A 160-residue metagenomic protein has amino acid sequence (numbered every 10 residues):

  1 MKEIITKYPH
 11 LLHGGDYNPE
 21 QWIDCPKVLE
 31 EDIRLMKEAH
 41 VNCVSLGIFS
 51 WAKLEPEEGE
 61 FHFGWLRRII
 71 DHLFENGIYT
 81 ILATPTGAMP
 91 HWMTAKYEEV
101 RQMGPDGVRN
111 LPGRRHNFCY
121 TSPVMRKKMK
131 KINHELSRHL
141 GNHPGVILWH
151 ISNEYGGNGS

Functional and structural regions predicted by a protein language model:
K2, L29-N110, H134-S137, G141: Aromatic-lined substrate-binding rim segments of carbohydrate-active enzymes
I4-C25: Boundary/entry segment of secreted carbohydrate-active catalytic domains
L11-D16, N42-L46, T80-A83, I147-I151: Hydrophobic faces of well-ordered beta-strands that scaffold small-molecule active sites in alpha/beta enzyme cores
N18-E20, E55-E57, Y120: Short, contiguous strand/loop micro-motifs
N18-E20, F49, P85-M89, I151-G156: Active-site beta-loop-alpha junctions enriched in small/polar residues
W22, G59, F63, S122-R126: Flexible, glycine- and charge-enriched loops at secondary-structure boundaries
D106-S160: Polysaccharide-binding and catalytic clefts of secreted carbohydrate-active enzymes
